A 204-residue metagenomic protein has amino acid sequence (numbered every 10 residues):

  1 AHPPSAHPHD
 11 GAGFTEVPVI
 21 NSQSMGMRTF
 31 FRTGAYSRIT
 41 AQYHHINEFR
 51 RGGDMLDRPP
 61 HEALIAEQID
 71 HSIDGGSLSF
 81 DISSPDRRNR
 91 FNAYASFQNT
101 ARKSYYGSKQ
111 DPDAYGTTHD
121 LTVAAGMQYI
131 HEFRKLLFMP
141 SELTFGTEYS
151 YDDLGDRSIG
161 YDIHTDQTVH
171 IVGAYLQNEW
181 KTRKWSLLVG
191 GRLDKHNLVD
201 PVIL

Functional and structural regions predicted by a protein language model:
A1-H9, S22, N92-G107, E142-Y151 (+2 more regions): Surface-exposed extracellular loop regions of Gram-negative outer-membrane beta-barrel proteins
P3-S24, R32-F91, F97-D120: Flexible loop and strand-edge segments within Gram-negative outer membrane beta-barrel domains
I20-G26, H71-S77, T118-A124, I163 (+2 more regions): Transmembrane beta-barrel architecture of outer membranes
M27-F31, L78-I82, A125-H131, A174-W180: Residues on the lipid-exposed face of transmembrane beta-strands in outer-membrane beta-barrel proteins
R32-Y36, P85-R87, E132-F138, T182-W185: Outer-membrane beta-barrel channels and translocator barrels
N47-R51, M55-R58, Y151-D153, N197-V202: Surface-exposed extracellular loop regions of Gram-negative outer-membrane beta-barrel proteins, predominantly
Q110-L136: Amphipathic, soluble alpha/beta structural segments
I159-Y161: "Short basic amphipathic alpha-helical interaction patches in structured regions
